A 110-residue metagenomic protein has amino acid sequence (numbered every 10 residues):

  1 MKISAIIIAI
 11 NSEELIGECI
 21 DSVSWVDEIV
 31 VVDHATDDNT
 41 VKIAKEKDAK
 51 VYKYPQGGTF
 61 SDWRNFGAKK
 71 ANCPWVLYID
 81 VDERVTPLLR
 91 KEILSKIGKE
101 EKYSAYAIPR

Functional and structural regions predicted by a protein language model:
K2-S4, E28: Cell-envelope/extracellular polymer assembly enzymes that use nucleotide-activated donors
I7-W25: Short, well-formed alpha-helical segments that are part of the catalytic scaffolds of diverse glycosyltransferases
L15-G17, D38-K47, L88-L89: Acidic helix N-cap motif at the loop->helix transition within catalytic regions of sugar-transfer enzymes
S22, D33-K42, Q56: A conserved acidic beta->alpha catalytic loop
P55-D62, A68: A short, glycine-/small-residue-rich helix N-cap motif at loop->alpha-helix starts within glycosyltransferase
Q56, P74, R84-R110: Conserved donor NDP-sugar-binding/catalytic core segment of glycosyltransferases
N65-W75: Active-site nucleotide-sugar/metal-binding loop of Leloir-type enzymes
